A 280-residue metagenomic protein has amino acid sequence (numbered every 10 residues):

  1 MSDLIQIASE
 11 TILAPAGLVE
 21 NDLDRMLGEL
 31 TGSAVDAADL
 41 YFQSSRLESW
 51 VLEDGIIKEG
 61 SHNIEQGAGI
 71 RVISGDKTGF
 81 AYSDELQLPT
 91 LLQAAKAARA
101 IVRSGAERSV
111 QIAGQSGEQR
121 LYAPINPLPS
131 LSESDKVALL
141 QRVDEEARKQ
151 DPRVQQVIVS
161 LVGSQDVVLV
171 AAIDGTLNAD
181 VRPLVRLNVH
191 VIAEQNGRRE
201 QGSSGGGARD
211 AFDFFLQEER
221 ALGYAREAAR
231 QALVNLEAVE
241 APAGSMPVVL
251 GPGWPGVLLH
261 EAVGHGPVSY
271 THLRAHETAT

Functional and structural regions predicted by a protein language model:
M1-R274: Active-site bordering "gate/hinge" segments that shape substrate access to catalytic or cofactor-binding pockets
A275-T280: A short, hydrophobic C-terminal helix/tail in secreted or cell-surface proteins
